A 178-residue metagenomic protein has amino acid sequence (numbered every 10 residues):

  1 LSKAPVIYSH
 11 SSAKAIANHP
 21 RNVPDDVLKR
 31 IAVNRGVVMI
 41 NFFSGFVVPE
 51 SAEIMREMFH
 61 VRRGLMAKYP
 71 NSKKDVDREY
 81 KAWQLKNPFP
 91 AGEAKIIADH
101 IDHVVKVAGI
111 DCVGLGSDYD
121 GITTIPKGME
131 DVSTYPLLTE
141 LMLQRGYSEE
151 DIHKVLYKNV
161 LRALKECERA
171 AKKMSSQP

Functional and structural regions predicted by a protein language model:
L1-I7, P20-G36, I96-D111: Histidine/acidic residue-rich metal-binding segments in metalloenzymes
H10, I31, V38, D118 (+2 more regions): Conserved, mostly hydrophobic/aromatic
S12-V23, V47-P49, P88-A98: Active-site glycine- and acidic-residue-rich loops that bind and position anionic ligands or nucleotide-like cofactors
A13-A15, S44-V47, Y119-I122, N159-R162: Solvent-exposed loop/turn segments at secondary-structure junctions within structured extracellular/periplasmic domains
P24-Y80: Aromatic-lined glycan-binding groove of carbohydrate-active enzymes
I40-G45, V107-E130: Short acidic/histidine-rich active-site segments
V76-K95, D99-D102, E149-L164: C-terminal helical cap
E130-P178: Mid-to-C-terminal alpha-helical segments outside catalytic/metal-binding sites
